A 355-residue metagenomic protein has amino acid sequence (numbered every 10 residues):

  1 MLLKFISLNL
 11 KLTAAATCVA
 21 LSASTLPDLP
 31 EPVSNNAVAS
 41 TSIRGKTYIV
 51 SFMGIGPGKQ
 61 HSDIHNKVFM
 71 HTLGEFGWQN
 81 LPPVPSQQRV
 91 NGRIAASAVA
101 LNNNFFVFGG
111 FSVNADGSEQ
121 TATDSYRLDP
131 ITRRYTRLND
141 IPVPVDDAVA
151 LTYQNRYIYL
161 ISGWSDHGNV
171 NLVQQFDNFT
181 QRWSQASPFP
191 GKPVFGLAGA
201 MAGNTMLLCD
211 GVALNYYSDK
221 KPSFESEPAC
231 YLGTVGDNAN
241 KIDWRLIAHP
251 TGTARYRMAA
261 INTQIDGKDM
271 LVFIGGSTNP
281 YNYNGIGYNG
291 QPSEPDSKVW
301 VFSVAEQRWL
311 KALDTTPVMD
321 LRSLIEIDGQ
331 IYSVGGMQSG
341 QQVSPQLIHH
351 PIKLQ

Functional and structural regions predicted by a protein language model:
M1-L2, C18: Non-catalytic, low-structured ubiquitin/UBL-interacting segments
L2-T13: Bacterial N-terminal signal peptides that target proteins for export
L12-S22: Hydrophobic h-region of N-terminal signal peptides that target proteins for export in Gram-negative bacteria
L21-Q355: Kelch-like beta-propeller repeat domains
